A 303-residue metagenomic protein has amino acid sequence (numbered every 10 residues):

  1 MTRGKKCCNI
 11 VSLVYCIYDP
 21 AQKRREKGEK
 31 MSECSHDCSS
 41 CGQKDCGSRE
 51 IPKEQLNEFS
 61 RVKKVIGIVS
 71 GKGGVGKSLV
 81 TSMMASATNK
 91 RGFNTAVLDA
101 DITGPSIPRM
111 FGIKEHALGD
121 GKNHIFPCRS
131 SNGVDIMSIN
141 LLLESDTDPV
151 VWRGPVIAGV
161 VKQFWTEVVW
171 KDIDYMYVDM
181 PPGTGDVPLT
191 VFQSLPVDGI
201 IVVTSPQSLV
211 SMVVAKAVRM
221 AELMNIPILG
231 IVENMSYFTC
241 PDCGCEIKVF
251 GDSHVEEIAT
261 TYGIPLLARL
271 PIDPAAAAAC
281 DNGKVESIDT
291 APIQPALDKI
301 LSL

Functional and structural regions predicted by a protein language model:
C8-R25: Short, positively charged and aromatic/hydrophobic N-terminal segments
Y15, R25-K72: Extreme N-terminal, non-catalytic leader segments that precede Walker-type/kinase nucleotide-binding cores
M31-P52, V218-L303: C-terminal lobe/tail of nucleotide-utilizing enzymes
V65-I102, V218: Walker A/P-loop phosphate-binding motif and the immediately C-terminal alpha-helix
N94-T95, A100-L143, A158: Phosphate-binding loop that captures ATP/GTP phosphates
M137, M180, Q193, K299-I300: Glycine-rich phosphate-binding loops of nucleotide-dependent enzymes
L143-V191: Phosphate-binding/switch loop-helix module in NTP-utilizing enzymes
P188-S208: Inter-motif core of Ras-like GTPase G domains
